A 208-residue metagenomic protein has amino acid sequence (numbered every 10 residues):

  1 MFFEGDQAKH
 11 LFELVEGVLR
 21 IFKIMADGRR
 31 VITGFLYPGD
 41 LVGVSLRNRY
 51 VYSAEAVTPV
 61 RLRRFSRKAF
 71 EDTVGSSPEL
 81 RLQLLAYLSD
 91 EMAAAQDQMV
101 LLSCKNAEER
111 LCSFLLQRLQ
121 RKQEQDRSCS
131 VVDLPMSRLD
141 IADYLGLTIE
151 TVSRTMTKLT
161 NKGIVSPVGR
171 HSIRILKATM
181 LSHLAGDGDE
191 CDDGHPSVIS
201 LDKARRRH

Functional and structural regions predicted by a protein language model:
M1-F12, E16: Regulatory nucleotide-sensing modules
L11, F35, R64, P135 (+1 more regions): Short aromatic/basic micro-patch
V15-E16, Y37, T58, G169: A cytosolic small-molecule/anion-sensing beta-strand core signal
I21-M25: Cytochrome P450 core scaffold surrounding the K-helix E-X-X-R motif and the conserved "meander" helix-loop region
I32-A93, D97: Cyclic-nucleotide recognition modules
G75-T148: Polybasic "coupling" helices that flank or enter modular domains
Q120-H208: Phosphate-/nucleic-acid-contacting segments
